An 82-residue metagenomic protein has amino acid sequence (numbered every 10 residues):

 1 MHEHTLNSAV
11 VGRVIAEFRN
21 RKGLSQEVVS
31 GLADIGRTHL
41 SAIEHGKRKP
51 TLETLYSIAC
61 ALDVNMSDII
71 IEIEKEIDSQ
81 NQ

Functional and structural regions predicted by a protein language model:
M1-R21: A short, Lys/Arg-rich alpha-helix, primarily the initiator
F18, L32, I43, E72: Residues in the recognition helix of alpha-helical DNA-binding motifs
N20, G31, C60: Alpha-helical residues within the helix-turn-helix
G23-A42: Short alpha-helical DNA-recognition segment
H45, V64: Short, conserved catalytic or interaction motifs in soluble domains
K47-S57: Short, basic-rich loop-to-helix N-cap that marks the start of a DNA-contacting helix
C60, D68-Q82: Short, charged recognition helix plus adjacent turn of helix-turn-helix-like nucleic-acid-binding domains
